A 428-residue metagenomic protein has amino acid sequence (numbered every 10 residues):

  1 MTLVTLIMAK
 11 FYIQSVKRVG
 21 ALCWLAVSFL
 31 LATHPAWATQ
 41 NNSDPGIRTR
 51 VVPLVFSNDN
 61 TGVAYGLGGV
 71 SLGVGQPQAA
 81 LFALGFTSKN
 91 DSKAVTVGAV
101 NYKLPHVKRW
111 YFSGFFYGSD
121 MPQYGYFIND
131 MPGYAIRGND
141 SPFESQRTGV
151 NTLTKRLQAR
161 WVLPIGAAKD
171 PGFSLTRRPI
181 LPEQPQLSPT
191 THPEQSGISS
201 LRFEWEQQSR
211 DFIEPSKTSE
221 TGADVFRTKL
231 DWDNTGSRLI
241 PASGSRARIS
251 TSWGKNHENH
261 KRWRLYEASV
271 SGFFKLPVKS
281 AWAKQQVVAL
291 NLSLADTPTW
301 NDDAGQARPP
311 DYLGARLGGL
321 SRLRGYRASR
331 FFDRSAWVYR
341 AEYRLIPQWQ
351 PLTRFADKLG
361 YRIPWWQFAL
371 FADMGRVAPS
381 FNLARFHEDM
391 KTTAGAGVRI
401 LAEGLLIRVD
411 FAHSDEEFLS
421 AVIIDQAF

Functional and structural regions predicted by a protein language model:
M1-K17: N-terminal secretory signal peptides that target proteins for export/translocation
A21-A32: Bacterial N-terminal signal peptides
W37-S113, G118-G125, S145, R156 (+5 more regions): Outer-membrane beta-barrel initiation region
T49-V51, A79-A83, R109-F115, S199-F203 (+9 more regions): Transmembrane beta-strands of outer-membrane beta-barrel proteins
P53, L67-S71, V97-N101, K155-L163 (+9 more regions): Residues on the lipid-exposed face of transmembrane beta-strands in outer-membrane beta-barrel proteins
F56, F115, P122-A289, A378: Transmembrane beta-strand segments of outer-membrane beta-barrel domains in Gram-negative and organellar OMPs
G85-V162, W282-L320, R330, E417-I424: Outer-membrane beta-barrel translocator/channel fold
F226-Y361: C-terminal outer-membrane beta-barrel translocator/porin domains of Gram-negative envelope proteins and their
